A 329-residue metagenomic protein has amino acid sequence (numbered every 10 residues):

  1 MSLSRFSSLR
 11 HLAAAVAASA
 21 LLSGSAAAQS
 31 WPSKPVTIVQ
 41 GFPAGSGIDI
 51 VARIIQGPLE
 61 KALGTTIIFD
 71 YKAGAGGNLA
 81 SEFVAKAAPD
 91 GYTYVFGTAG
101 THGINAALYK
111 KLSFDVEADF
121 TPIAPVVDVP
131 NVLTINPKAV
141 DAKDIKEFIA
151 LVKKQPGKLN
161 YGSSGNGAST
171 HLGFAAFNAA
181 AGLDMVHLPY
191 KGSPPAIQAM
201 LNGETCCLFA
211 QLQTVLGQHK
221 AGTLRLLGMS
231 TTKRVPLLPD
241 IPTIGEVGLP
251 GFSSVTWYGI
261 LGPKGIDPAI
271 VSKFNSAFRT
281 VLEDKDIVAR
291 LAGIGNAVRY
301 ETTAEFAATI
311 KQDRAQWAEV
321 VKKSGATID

Functional and structural regions predicted by a protein language model:
S2-A14: Bacterial N-terminal signal peptides that target proteins for export
A13-S23: Bacterial N-terminal signal peptides
A28-A118, K158-N160, N166, G182-C207 (+4 more regions): N-terminal (or domain-start) structured segment
S33-P35, A180-L183, K220, E246 (+1 more regions): An extracytoplasmic/periplasmic, membrane-proximal ligand-sensing/linker region
I50, I54, P58, L79 (+14 more regions): Extracytoplasmic/secreted proteins, especially bacterial periplasmic and envelope-associated proteins
K86-Y92, A107-P195, I244-E246, W257-R290: Hinge/capping helix and adjacent helix->loop/strand transition within the periplasmic-binding protein
F96-T101, S163, G192-S193, A210-V215 (+3 more regions): Beta->alpha turn/N-cap motifs
H102-K111, H171, A176-A180, N202 (+1 more regions): A ligand-binding cleft/hinge motif common to bilobed small-molecule-binding domains
